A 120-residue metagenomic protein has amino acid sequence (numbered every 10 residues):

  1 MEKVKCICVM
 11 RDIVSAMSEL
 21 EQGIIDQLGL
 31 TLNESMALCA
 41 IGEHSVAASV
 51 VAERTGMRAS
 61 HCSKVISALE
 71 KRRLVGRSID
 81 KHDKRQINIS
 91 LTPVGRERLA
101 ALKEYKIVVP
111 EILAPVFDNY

Functional and structural regions predicted by a protein language model:
M1-L28, L74, I89: N-terminal leader segment of winged-helix/HTH proteins
V14, C39-E43, K103: Short, locally clustered residues in the helix-turn-helix/winged-helix DNA-binding domain
A16, G42-E43, R54, E97 (+1 more regions): Alpha-helical structural segments
L20-H61: N-terminal helix-turn-helix DNA-binding core of bacterial DNA-binding proteins
S67-Y120: Charged, amphipathic alpha-helical coiled-coil/dimerization segments
